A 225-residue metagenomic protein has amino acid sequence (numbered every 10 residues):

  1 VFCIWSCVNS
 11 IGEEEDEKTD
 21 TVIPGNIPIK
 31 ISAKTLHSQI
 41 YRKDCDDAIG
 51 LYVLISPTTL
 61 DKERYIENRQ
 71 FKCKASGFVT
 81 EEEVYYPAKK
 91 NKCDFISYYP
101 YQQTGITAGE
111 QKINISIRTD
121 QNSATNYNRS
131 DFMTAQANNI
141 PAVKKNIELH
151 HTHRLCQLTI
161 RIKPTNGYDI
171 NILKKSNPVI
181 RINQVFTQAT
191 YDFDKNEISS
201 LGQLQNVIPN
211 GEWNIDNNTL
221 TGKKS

Functional and structural regions predicted by a protein language model:
C3-S6: C-terminal motif of bacterial Sec signal peptides marking the signal peptidase cleavage site
N9-K175, R181-N183, P209-S225: Short, low-hydrophobicity acidic/polar segments
T58-T59, N183-N196: Short aromatic-acidic-glycine turn motif
Q203-P209: Interaction-surface and assembly-scaffold signal
